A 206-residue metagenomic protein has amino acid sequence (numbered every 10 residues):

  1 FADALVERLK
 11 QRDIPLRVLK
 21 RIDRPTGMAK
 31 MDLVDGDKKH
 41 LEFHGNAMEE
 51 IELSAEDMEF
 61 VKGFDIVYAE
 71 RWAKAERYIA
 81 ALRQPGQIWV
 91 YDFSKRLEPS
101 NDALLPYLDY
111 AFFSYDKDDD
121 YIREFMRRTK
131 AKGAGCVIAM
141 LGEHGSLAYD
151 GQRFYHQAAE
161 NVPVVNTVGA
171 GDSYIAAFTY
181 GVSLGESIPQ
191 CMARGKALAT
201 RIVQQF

Functional and structural regions predicted by a protein language model:
F1-D65: Conserved N-terminal subdomain of the carbohydrate kinase-like
A2, G27, A75-I79, L97-N101 (+1 more regions): Short, well-ordered alpha-helical microsegments
F43-E50, I66-A69, Q87-D92, Y115-K117: Short, flexible loop segments at the rims of nucleotide/cofactor-binding pockets, characterized by
M48-E56, E70-R71, D92-S100, D120: Active-site glycine-rich loop that binds ribose-phosphate moieties when present
K62-G63, E76-W89: Glycosyltransferases and closely related glycan-assembly transferases that use nucleotide-activated donors
D65-I66, Y110: Structural motif
R83-H156: Conserved phosphate/ATP/ADP-binding segment of small-molecule kinases
R123-F206: Conserved phosphate-binding/catalytic region of the ribokinase-like
